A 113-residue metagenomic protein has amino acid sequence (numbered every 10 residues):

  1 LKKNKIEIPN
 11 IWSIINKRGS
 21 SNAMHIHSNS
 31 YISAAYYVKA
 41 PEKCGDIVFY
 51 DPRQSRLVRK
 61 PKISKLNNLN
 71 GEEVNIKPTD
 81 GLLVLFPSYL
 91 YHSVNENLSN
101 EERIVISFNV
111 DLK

Functional and structural regions predicted by a protein language model:
L1-I11: A short coil-to-beta-strand element that immediately follows conserved catalytic motifs
K5, I26-S30, L98-E102: A generic structural micro-feature
I8, G71, E101-V105: Short edge beta-strand segments in beta-sheet-rich domains
S13-L85, N95: Catalytic core of non-heme Fe(II) oxygenases with the double-stranded beta-helix
S33-A35, N100-K113: A short hydrophobic beta-strand segment most commonly corresponding to one strand of the jelly-roll/cupin
